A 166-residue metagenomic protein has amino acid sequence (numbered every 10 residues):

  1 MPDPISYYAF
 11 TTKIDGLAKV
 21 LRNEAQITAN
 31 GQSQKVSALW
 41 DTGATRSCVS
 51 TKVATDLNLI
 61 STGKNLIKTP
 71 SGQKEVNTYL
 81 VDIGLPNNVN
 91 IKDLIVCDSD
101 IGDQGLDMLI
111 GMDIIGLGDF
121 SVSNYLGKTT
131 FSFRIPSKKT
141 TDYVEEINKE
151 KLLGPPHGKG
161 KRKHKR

Functional and structural regions predicted by a protein language model:
M1-R166: Pepsin/retropepsin-fold aspartyl endopeptidases
